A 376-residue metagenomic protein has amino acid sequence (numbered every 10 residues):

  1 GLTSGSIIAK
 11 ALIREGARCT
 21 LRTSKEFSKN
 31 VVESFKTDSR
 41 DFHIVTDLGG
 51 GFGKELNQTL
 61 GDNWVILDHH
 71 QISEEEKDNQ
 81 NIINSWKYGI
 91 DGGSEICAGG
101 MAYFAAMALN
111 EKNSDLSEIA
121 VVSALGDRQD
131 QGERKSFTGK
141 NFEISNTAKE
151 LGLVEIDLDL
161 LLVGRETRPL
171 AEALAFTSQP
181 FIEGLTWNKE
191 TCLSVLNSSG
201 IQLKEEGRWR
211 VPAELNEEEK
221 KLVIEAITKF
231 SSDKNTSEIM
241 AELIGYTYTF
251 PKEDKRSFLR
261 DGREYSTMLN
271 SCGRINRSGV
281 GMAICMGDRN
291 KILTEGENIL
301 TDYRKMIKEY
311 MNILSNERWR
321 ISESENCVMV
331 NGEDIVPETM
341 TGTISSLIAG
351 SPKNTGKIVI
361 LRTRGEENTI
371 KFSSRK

Functional and structural regions predicted by a protein language model:
G1-M268, C272-K376: Replace "Mg2+/Mn2+-dependent" with "divalent metal-dependent
